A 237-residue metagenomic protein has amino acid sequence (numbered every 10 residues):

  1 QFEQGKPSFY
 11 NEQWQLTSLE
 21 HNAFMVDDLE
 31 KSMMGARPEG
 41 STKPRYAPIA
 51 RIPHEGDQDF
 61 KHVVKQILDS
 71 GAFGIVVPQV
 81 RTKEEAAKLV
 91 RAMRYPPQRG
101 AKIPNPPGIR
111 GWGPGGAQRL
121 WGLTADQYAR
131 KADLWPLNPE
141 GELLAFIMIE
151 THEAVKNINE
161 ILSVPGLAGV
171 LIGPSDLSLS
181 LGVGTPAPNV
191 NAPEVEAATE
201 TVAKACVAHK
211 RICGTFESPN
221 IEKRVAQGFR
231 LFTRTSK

Functional and structural regions predicted by a protein language model:
Q1-K237: Expand to "…catalyze enediolate/carbanion chemistry for C-C bond making/breaking, isomerization, decarboxylation
